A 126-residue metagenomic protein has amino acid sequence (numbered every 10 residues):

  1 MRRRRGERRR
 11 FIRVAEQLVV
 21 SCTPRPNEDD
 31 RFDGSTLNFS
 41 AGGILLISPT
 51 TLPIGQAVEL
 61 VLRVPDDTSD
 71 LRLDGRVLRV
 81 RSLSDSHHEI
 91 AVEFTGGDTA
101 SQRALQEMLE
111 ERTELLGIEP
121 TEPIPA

Functional and structural regions predicted by a protein language model:
M1-F39, Q106, E110-A126: N-terminal helix initiation/capping motif
V14, E28, I54-Q56, S69 (+1 more regions): Residue-level preference for beta-strand/loop junctions
Q17, L52, H87-E107: Short solvent-exposed strand/turn elements
L18-V61, A91-E93: Short strand-loop-strand
R25, A41, V80-S86: Short, conserved beta-turn/loop elements at beta-strand boundaries and strand-helix junctions
G34, L73-V80: Short beta-strand-centered aromatic/proline hotspots
L62-P65, V80: Short beta-turn/strand-loop junction motif enriched in small, turn-promoting residues
P65-L73: Short, Lys/Arg- and Gly-enriched loop/turn segments at beta-strand edges
